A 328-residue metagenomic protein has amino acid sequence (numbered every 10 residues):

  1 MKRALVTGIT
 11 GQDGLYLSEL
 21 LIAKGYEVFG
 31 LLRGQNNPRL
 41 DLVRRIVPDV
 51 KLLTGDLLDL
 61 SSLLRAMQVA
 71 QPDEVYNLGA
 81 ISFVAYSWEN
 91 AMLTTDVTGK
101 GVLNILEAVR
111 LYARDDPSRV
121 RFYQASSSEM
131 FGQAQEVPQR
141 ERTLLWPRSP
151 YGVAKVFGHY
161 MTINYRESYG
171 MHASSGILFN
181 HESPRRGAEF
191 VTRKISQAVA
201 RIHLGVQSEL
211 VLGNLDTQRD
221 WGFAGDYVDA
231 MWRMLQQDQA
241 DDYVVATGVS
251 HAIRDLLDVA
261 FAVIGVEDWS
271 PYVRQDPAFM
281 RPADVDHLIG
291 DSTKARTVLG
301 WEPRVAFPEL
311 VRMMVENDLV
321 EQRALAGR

Functional and structural regions predicted by a protein language model:
M1-H181, L235, V305, R312-V320 (+1 more regions): N-terminal Rossmann-like NAD(P)+-binding domain of SDR-like oxidoreductases, especially those catalyzing
L17-E19, A23, G30-L31, G55 (+2 more regions): C-terminal substrate-binding subdomain of Rossmann-fold SDR/epimerase-dehydratase oxidoreductases
